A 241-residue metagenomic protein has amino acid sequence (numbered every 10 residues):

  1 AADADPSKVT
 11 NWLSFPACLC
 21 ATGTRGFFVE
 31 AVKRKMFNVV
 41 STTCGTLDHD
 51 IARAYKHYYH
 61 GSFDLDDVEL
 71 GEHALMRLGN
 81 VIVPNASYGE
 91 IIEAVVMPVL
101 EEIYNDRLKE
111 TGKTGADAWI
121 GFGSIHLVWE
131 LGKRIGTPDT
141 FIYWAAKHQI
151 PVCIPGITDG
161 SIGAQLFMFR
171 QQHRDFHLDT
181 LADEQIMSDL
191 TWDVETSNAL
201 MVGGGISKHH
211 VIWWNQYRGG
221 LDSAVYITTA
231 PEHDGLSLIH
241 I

Functional and structural regions predicted by a protein language model:
A1-G89, V128-I135, F141-A199, S207-K208 (+1 more regions): Metallocofactor- and cofactor-centric catalytic cores in central/energy metabolism, strongly enriched
D67-V128: Hydrophobic alpha-helical segments and helix pairs
I239-I241: Conserved small/polar residues in nucleotide/adenosyl-binding loops
